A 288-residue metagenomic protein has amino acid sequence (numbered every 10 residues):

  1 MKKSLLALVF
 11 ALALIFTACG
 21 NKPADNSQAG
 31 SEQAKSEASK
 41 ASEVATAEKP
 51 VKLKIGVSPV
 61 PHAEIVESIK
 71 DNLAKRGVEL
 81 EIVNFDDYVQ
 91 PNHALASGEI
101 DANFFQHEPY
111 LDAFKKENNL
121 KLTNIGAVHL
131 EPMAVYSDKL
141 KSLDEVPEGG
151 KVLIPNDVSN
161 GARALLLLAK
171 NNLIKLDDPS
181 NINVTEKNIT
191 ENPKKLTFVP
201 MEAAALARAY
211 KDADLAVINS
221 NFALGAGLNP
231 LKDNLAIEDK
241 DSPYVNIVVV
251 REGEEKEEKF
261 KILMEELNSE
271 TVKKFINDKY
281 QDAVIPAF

Functional and structural regions predicted by a protein language model:
I15-A18: C-terminal motif of bacterial Sec signal peptides marking the signal peptidase cleavage site
G20-P23: Bacterial signal peptide processing site
E48-V60, V78-N84, K151-V152: Short, well-ordered beta-strand elements
V83-H93, N181-R208: Short helix-initiation/N-cap motifs at beta->coil->alpha
A113-I125, K139-L140, D212, V217 (+1 more regions): Ligand-binding "clamshell"
I125-I174, K273: A conserved helix-loop-strand patch within extracytoplasmic ligand-binding domains of the periplasmic binding
P132-L143, V245-E257: A bilobed periplasmic-binding-protein/Venus flytrap-type ligand-binding module shared by bacterial periplasmic
N160-A169, L267-A287: Periplasmic-binding protein-like
